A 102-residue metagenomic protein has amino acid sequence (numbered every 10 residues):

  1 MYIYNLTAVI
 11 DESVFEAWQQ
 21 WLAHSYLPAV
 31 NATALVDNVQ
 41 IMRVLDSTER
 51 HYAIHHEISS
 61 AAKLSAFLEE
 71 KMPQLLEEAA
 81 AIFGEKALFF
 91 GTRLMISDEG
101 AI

Functional and structural regions predicted by a protein language model:
Y2-V9, Q40-E70: Short, well-ordered beta-strand segments in beta-rich or mixed alpha/beta enzyme and ligand-binding folds
Y4-N5, Q19, A23-A29, I54 (+1 more regions): Residue-level signal for functionally critical sites in structured catalytic/ligand-binding pockets
V14-N38, L76: Short amphipathic alpha-helical segments
F15-A17, K63-S65, G100-A101: Intrinsically disordered, low-complexity acidic/polar segments
T33-D37, E57-T92: An amphipathic, aromatic/His-enriched active-site/gating alpha helix that lines ligand/cofactor pockets
Q40-A53, E78-I102: Glycine-rich beta-strand-turn "strand-cap" elements at beta-sheet edges
